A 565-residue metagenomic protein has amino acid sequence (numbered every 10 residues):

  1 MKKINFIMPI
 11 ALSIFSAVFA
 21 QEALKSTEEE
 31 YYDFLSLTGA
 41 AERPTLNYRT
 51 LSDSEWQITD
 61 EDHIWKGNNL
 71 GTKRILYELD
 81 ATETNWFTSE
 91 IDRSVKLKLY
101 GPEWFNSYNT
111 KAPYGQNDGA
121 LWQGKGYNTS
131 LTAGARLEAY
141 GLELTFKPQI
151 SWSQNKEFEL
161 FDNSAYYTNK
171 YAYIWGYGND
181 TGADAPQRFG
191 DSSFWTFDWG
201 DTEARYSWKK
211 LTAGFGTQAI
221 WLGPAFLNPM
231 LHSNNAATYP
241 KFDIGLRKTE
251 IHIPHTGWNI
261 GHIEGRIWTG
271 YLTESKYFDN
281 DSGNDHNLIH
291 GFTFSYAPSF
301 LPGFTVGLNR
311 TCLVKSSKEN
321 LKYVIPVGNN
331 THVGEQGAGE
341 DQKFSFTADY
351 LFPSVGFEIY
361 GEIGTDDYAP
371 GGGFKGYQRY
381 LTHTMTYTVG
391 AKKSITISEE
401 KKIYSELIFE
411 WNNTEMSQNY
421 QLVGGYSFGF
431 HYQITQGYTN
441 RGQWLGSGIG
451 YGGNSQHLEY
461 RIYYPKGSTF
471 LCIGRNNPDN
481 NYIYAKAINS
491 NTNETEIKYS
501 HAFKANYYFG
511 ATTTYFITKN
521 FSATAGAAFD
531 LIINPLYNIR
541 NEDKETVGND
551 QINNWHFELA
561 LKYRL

Functional and structural regions predicted by a protein language model:
M1-L24, L565: Bacterial Sec-dependent N-terminal signal peptides
I4, A20, W104, F197 (+2 more regions): Exposed, low-structure sequence patches enriched in small/polar residues
I7, F19-Y127, A133-Y140, P148: N-terminal periplasmic/intermembrane-space "pro-region" immediately following the signal or transit peptide
A23, S89-R93, L137-G141, S207-K210 (+5 more regions): Short loop/turn motifs that connect adjacent beta-strands in outer-membrane beta-barrel proteins
G115-G119, S153-N155, P186-Q187, L211 (+9 more regions): Sequence/structural signature of outer-membrane beta-barrel proteins
G115-W122, D184-F194, N228-N235, K276-S282 (+3 more regions): The substrate-binding groove and active-site-proximal loops of carbohydrate-active enzymes, especially glycoside
E138-Y177, F300-G303: Carboxylate/His-rich catalytic cores and anion/metal-binding grooves
L142-E143, Q149-Q154, D191-L272, G291-S316 (+1 more regions): Outer membrane beta-barrel
